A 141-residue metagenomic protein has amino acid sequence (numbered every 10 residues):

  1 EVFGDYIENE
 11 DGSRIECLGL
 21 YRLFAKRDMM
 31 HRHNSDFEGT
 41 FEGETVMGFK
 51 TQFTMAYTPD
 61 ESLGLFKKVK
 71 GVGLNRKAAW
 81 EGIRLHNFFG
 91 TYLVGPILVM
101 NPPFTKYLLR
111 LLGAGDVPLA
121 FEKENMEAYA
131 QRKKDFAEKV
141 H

Functional and structural regions predicted by a protein language model:
E1-G43: Cysteine-nucleophile active-site neighborhood
A25-H141: Amide-donor transfer/coupling interface in amidating biosynthetic enzymes
